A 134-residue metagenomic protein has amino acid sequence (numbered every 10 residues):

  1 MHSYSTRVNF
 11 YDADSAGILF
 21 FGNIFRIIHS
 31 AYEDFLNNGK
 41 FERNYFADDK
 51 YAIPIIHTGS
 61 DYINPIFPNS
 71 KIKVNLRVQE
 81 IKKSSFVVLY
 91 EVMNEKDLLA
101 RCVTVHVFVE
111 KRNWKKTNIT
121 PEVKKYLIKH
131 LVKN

Functional and structural regions predicted by a protein language model:
M1-I55, K111-N134: Hot-dog-fold acyl-thioester-processing enzymes
H2-Y4, F67-P68, Q79-N134: HotDog/MaoC-like acyl-thioester-processing domains
F35-F86, A100, V107: Hydrophobic beta-strand-centered segment that forms part of the acyl-chain substrate-binding groove
